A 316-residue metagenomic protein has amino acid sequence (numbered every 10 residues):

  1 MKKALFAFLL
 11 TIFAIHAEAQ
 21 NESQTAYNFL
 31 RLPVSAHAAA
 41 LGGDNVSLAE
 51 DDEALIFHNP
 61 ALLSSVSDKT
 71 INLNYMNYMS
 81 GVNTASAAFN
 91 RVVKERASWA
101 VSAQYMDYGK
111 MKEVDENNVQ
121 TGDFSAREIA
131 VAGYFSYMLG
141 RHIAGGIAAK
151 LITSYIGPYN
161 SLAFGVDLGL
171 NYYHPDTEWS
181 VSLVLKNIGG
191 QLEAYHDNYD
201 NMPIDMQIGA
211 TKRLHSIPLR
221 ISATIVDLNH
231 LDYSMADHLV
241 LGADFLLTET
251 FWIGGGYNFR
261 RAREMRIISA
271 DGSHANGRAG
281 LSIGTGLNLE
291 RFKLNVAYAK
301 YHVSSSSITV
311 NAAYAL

Functional and structural regions predicted by a protein language model:
M1-A4, R141: Positively charged n-region of N-terminal signal peptides that target proteins for export
A4-F13: Sec-dependent N-terminal signal peptides
F13-A19: Sec/Tat signal peptide C-region and signal peptidase I cleavage site
Q20-L316: Subset of outer-membrane beta-barrel
